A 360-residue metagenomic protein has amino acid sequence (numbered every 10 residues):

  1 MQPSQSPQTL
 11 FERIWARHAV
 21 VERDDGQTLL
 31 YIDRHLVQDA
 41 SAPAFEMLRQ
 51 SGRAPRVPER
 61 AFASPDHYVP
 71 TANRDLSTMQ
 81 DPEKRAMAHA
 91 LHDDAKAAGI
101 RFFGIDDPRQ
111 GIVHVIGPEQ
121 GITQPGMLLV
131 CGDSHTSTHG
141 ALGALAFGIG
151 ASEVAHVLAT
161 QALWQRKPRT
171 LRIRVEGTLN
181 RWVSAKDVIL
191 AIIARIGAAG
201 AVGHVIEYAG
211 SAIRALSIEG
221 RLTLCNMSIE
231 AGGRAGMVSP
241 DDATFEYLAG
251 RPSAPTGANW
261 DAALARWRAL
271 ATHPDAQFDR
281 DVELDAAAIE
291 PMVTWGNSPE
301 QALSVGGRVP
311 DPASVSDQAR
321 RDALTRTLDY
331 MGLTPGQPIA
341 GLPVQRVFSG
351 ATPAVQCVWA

Functional and structural regions predicted by a protein language model:
M1-A360: Fe-S-dependent hydro-lyases/dehydratases of central metabolism
